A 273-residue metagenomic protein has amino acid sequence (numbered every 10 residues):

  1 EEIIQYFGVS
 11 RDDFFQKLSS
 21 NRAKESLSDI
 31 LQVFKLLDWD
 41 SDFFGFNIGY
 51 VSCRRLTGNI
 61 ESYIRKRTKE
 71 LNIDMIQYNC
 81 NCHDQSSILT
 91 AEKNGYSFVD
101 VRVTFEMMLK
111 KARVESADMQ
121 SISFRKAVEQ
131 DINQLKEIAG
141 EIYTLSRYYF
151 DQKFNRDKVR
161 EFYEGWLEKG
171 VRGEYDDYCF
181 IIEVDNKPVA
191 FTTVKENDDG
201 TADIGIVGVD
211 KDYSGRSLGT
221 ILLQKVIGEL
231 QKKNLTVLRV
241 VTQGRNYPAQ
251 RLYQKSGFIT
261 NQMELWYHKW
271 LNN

Functional and structural regions predicted by a protein language model:
Q5, V9-S10, S19-A23, S52-Q130 (+1 more regions): Acyl-donor-binding surface of acyltransferase catalytic domains
Q16-S28, C80, D176-T193: Conserved beta-hairpin
D29-L36, T104, I181, K187-K195 (+1 more regions): Conserved beta-strand in the GNAT
I48-N59, N81, V207-G215, T242-Q243: A short, internal acetyl-CoA/4′-phosphopantetheine-binding micro-motif in the GNAT/acyltransferase core
T57-K66, I206-V209, G215-G228, K232 (+1 more regions): Conserved acetyl-CoA-binding loop-helix of GNAT-fold acetyltransferases
L71-N81, Q231-T242: Conserved GNAT acetyl-CoA-binding A-motif
H83-F98, T220, G244-Q262: Conserved active-site alpha-helix within GNAT-family acetyltransferase domains
S146-W166: Conserved GNAT-fold acetyl-CoA-binding loop/helix
